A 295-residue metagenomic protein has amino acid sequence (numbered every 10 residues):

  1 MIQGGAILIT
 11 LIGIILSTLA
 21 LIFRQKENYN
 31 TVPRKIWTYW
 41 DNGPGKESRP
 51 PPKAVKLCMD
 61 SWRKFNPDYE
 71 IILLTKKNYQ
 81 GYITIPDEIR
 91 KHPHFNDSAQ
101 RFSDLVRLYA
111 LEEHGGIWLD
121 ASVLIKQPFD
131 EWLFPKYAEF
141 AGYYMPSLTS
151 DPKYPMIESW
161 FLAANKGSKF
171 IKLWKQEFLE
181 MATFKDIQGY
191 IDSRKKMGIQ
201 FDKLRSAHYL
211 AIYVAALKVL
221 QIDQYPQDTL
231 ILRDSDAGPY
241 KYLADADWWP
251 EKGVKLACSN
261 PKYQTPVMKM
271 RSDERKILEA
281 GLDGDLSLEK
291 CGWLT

Functional and structural regions predicted by a protein language model:
M1-I2: Short, low-complexity, Lys/Arg-enriched N-terminal segments of secretory-pathway carbohydrate enzymes
G5-S103, A121-T295: Glycosyltransferase-associated regions of secretory-pathway enzymes, highlighting luminal stem/catalytic domains
D104-G116: Small-residue hinge/turn detector
